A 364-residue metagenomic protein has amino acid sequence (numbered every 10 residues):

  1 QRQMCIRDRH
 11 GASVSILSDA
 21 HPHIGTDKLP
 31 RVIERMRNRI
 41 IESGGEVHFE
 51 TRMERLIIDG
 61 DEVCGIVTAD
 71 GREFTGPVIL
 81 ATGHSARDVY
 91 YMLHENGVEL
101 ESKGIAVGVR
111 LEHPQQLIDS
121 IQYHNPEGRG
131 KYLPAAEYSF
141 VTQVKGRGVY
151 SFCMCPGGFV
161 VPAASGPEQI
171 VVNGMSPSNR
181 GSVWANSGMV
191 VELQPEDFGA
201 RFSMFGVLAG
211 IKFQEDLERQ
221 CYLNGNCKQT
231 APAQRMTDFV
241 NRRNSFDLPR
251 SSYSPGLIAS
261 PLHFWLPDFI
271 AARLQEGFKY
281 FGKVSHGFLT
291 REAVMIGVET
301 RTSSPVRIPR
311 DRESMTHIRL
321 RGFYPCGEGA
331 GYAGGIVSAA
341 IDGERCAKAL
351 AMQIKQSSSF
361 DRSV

Functional and structural regions predicted by a protein language model:
Q1-V364: Residues forming the flavin
